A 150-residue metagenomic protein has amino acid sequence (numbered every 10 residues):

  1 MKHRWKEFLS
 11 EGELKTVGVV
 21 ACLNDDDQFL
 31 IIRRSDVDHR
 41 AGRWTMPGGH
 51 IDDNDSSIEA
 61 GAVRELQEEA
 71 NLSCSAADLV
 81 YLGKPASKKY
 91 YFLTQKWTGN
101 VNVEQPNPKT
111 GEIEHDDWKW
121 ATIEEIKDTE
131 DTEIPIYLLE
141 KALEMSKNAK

Functional and structural regions predicted by a protein language model:
M1-L9: Short linear clamp-binding motif
F8-L30, H50-D52, K88: Conserved N-terminal beta-strand and adjoining loop/helix that marks the start of the Nudix/MutT-like hydrolase domain
E13, A21, D36, G83 (+1 more regions): Short secondary-structure boundary/capping segments
T16, H39-M46, S87, E114: Short, solvent-exposed coil/turn segments
Q28-R64, E68: Conserved Nudix-box catalytic region and its N-terminal flanking loop in Nudix hydrolases and closely related
I51-Y137, K141: Unchanged
E144-K150: Generic C-terminal helix-cap and adjacent flexible tail
